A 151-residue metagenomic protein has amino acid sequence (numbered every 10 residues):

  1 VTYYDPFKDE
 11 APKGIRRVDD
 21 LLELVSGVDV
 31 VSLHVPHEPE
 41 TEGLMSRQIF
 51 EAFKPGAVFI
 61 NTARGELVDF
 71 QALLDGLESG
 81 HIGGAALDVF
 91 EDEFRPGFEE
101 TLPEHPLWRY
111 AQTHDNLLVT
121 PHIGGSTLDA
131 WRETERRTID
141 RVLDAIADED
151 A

Functional and structural regions predicted by a protein language model:
V1-P55: Rossmann-like dinucleotide/phosphate-binding beta-alpha-beta segment
P6-F7, P36-E38, A63-G65, F90-D92: Histidine- and/or cysteine-centered catalytic micro-motif in compact active-site loops
G56, R64-A151: Rossmann-like dinucleotide-binding domain for NAD(H)/NADP(H)
I60: Glycine-rich nucleotide-phosphate-binding loops and adjacent flexible coil segments
